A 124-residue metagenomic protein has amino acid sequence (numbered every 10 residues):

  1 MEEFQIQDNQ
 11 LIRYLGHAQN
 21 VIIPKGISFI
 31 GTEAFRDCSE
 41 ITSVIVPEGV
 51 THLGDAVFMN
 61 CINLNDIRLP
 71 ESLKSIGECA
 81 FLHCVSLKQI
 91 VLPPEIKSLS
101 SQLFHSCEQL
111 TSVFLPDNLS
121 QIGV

Functional and structural regions predicted by a protein language model:
M1-Q5, L15-F29, S39-H52, I62-S75 (+2 more regions): Structural signature of tandem-repeat unit edges
T32-A34, G54-V57, G77-A80, S100-H105 (+1 more regions): Consensus positions within tandem repeat domains that build extended binding/scaffold surfaces
